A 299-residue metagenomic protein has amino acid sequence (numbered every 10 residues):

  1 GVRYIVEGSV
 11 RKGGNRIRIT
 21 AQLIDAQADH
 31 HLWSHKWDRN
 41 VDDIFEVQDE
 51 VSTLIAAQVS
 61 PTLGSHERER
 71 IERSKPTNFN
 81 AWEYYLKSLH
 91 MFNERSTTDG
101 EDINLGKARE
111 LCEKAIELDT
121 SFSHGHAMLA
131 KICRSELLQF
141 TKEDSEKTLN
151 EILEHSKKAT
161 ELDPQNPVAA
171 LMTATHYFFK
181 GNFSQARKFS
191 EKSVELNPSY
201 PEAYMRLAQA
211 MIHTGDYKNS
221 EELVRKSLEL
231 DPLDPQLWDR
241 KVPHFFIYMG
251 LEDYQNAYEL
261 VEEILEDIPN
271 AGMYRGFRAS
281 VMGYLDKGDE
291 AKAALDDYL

Functional and structural regions predicted by a protein language model:
G1-K107: Catalytic-center loop of serine/cysteine hydrolases
Y4, E101-S121, K147-D163, F189-E191: Amphipathic alpha-helices of TPR/Sel1-like and other helical repeat/solenoid scaffolds
K75-T97, D119-F140, D163-F179, E202 (+2 more regions): Amphipathic alpha-helical repeat scaffolds of TPR domains
N93, E113, T120, P164 (+3 more regions): Helix-capping and short linker residues that terminate individual alpha-solenoid repeat units
D99, D144, H155-K157, T173 (+1 more regions): Alpha-helical protein-protein interaction modules
L138-L149: Glycine-rich tight-turn/loop motif centered on a GG-T
